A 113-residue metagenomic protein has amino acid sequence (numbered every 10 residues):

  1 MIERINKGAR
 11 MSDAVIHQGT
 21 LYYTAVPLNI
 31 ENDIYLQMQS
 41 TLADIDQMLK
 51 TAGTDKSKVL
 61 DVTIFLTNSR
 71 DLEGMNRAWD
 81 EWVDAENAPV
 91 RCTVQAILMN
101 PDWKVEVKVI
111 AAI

Functional and structural regions predicted by a protein language model:
M1-L60, L66-I113: N-terminal presequence-like segments and the immediate start of the first folded domain
